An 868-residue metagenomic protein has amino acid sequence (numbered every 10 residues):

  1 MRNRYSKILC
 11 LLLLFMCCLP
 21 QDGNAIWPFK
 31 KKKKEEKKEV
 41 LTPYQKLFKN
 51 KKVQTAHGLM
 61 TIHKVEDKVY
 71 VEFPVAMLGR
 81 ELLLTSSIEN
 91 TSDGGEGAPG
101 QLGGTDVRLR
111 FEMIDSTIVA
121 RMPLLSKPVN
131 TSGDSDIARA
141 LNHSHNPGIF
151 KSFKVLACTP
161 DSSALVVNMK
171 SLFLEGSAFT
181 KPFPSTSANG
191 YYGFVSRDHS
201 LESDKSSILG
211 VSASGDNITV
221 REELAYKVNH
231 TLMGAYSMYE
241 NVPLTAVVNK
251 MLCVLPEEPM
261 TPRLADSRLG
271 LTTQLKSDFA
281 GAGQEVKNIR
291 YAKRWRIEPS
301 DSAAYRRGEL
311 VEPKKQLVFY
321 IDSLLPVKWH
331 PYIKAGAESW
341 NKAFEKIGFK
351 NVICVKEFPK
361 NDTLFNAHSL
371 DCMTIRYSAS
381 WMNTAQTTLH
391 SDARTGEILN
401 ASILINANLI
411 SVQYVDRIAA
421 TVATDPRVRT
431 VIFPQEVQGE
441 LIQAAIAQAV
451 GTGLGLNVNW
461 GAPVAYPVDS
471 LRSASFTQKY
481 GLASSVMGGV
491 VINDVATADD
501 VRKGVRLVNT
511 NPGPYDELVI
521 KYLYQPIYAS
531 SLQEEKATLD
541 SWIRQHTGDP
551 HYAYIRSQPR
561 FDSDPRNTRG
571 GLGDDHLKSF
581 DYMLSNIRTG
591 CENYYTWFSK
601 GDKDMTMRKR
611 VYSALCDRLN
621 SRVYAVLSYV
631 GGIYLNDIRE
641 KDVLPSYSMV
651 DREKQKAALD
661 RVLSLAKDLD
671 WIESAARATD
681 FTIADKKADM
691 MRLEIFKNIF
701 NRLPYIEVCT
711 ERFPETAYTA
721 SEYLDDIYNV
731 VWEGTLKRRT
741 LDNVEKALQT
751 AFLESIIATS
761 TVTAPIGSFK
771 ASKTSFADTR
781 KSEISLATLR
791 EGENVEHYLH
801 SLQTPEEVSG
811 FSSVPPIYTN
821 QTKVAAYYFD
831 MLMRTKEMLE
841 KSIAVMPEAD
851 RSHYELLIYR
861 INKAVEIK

Functional and structural regions predicted by a protein language model:
M1-P28: Bacterial Sec-dependent N-terminal signal peptides
W27-L325, A343, I347, F358-I410 (+6 more regions): Auxiliary tRNA-acceptor-end handling modules of aminoacyl-tRNA synthetases
L78, K328-V352: Zn2+-dependent metallopeptidase catalytic core
W329-G336, Q438, I442, I446 (+1 more regions): Stable alpha-helical elements in mature extracytoplasmic
E338-F349, G451-T452, I492, Y624 (+1 more regions): Sec-exported extracytoplasmic/periplasmic mature domains
E357-S378, E440-A496: The catalytic-center signature of Zn2+-dependent metalloproteases
Q386, S391, G396-I405, I446-T452 (+3 more regions): Extended catalytic-interface subdomain
P463-K868: Conserved catalytic/binding loops enriched for acidic/polar residues
